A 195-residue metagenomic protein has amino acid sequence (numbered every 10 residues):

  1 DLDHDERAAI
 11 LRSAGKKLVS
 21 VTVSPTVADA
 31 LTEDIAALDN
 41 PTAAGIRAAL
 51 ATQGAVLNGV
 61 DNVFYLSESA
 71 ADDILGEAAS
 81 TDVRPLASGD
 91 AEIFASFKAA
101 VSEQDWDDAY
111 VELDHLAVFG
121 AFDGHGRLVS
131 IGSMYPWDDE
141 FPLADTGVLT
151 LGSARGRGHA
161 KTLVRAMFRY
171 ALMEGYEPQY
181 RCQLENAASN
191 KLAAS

Functional and structural regions predicted by a protein language model:
D1-E92: Acyl-donor-binding surface of acyltransferase catalytic domains
K17, A171-Q183: Conserved GNAT acetyl-CoA-binding A-motif
P25, T150-A154: A generic structural motif
K98-D114: Short, basic/aromatic recognition patches
Y110-V118, F122-G124, L128-L143, G147-L151: A conserved beta-strand-loop-helix scaffold within acyl/acetyltransferase catalytic domains
G126, G158, N186: Conserved G/P- and acidic residue-centered "switch" motifs that form tight phosphate/ATP-binding loops in soluble
A154, G158-A166: Conserved acetyl-CoA pyrophosphate-binding loop and the N-cap/start of the following alpha-helix in GNAT-like
K161, L184-S195: Conserved active-site alpha-helix within GNAT-family acetyltransferase domains
